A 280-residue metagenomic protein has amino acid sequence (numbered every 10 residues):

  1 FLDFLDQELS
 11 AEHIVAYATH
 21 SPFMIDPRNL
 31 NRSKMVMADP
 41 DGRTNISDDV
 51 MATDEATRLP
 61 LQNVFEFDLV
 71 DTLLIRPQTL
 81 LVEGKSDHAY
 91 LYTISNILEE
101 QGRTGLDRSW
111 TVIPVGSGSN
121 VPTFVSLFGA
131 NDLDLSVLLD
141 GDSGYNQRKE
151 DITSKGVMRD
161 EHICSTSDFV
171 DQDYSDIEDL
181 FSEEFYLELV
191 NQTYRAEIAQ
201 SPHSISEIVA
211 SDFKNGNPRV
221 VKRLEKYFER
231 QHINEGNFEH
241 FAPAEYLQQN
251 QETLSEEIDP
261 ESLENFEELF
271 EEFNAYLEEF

Functional and structural regions predicted by a protein language model:
F1-T72, P260-E268, A275-E279: Switch/communication elements of ASCE P-loop NTPase nucleotide-binding domains
N63, F67-L81, K85-F280: Acidic, Mg2+-coordinating catalytic modules of nucleic-acid enzymes
